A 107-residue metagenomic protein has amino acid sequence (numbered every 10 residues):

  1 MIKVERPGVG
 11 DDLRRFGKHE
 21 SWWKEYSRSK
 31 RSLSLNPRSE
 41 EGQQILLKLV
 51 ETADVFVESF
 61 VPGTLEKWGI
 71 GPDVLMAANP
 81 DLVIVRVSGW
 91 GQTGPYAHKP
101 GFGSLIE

Functional and structural regions predicted by a protein language model:
M1-E107: N-terminal helix-loop segment corresponding to the beta1-alpha1 unit of nucleotide/adenylate-binding folds
